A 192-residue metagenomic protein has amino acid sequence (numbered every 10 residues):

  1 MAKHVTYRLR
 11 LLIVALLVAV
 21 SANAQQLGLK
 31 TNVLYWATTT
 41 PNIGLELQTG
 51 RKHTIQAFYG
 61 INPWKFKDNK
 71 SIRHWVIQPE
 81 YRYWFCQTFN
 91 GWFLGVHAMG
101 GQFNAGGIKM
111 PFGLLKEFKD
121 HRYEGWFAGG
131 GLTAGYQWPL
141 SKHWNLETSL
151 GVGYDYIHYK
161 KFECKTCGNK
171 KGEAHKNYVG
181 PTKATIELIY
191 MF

Functional and structural regions predicted by a protein language model:
A2-L11: Bacterial N-terminal signal peptides that target proteins for export
R10-A19: Bacterial N-terminal signal peptides
V20-Q26: Sec/Tat signal peptide C-region and signal peptidase I cleavage site
Q26-P41: Short N-terminal segments immediately surrounding and downstream of signal-peptide cleavage
V33-Y35, Y59, L150: A mature extracytoplasmic/lumenal domain signature
I43-L45: A short acidic, amphipathic alpha-helical/loop segment
L47-T148, T185-Y190: Gram-negative (and chloroplast) outer-membrane scaffold detector with strong preference for beta-barrel transmembrane
S141-F192: Predominantly the C-terminal beta-signal and adjacent terminal strand-loop region of outer-membrane beta-barrel
